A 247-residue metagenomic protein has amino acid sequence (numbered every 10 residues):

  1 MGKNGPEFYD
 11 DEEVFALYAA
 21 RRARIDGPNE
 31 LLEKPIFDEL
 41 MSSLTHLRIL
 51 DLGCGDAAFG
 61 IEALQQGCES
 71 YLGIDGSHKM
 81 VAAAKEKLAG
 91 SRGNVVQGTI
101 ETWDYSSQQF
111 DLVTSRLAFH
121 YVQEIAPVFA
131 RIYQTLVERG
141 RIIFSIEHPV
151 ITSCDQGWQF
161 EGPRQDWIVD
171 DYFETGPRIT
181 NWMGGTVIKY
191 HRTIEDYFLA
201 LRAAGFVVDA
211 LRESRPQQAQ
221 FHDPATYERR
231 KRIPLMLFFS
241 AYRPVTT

Functional and structural regions predicted by a protein language model:
M1-L44, A58, E62, M80-A83: Conserved class I S-adenosyl-L-methionine
L50-L52, D56-W103: Class I SAM-dependent methyltransferase SAM/SAH-binding core
D104-V113: A short acidic, Gly/Pro-enriched loop at the edge of an enzyme's catalytic core that lines a small-molecule cofactor
L112-I125: A short SAM/SAH-binding and catalytic strip from SAM-dependent methyltransferases
A126-R141: A short glycine-rich, Lys/Arg-flanked "PGG" loop and its adjoining helix->strand segment in the class I
I142-T175: Conserved class I S-adenosyl-L-methionine
G176-P177, I188-L211: Short alpha-helix
A200-T247: C-terminal lobe and adjacent flexible extensions of AdoMet/dcAdoMet transferase-like proteins
